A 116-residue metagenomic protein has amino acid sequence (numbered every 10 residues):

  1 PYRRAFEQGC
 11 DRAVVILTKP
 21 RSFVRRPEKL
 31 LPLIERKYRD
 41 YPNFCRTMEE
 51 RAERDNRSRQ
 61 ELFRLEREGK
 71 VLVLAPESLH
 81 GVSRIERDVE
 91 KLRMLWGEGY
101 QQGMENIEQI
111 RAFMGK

Functional and structural regions predicted by a protein language model:
Y2-K116: Non-catalytic peripheral regions of patatin-like phospholipases
